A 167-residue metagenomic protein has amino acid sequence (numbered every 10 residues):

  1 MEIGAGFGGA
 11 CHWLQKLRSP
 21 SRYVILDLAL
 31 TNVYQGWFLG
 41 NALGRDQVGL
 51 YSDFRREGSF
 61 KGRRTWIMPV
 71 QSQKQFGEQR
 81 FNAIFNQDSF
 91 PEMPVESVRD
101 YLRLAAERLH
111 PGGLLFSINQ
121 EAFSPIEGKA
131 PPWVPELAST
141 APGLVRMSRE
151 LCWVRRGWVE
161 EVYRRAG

Functional and structural regions predicted by a protein language model:
M1-G6: Conserved class I S-adenosyl-L-methionine
F7-S19: Conserved SAM-binding loop of SAM-dependent methyltransferases across substrates and taxa, primarily the Class I
S21-L26: Short beta-strand element of Class I
F38-G77: S-adenosyl-L-methionine
I84-F85: Hydrophobic beta-strand segment of the Class I
R99-P111: A short glycine-rich, Lys/Arg-flanked "PGG" loop and its adjoining helix->strand segment in the class I
L109-A122: Conserved beta-strand signature within the Rossmann-like core of class I S-adenosyl-L-methionine
S139-G167: Core SAM-dependent methyltransferase catalytic element
